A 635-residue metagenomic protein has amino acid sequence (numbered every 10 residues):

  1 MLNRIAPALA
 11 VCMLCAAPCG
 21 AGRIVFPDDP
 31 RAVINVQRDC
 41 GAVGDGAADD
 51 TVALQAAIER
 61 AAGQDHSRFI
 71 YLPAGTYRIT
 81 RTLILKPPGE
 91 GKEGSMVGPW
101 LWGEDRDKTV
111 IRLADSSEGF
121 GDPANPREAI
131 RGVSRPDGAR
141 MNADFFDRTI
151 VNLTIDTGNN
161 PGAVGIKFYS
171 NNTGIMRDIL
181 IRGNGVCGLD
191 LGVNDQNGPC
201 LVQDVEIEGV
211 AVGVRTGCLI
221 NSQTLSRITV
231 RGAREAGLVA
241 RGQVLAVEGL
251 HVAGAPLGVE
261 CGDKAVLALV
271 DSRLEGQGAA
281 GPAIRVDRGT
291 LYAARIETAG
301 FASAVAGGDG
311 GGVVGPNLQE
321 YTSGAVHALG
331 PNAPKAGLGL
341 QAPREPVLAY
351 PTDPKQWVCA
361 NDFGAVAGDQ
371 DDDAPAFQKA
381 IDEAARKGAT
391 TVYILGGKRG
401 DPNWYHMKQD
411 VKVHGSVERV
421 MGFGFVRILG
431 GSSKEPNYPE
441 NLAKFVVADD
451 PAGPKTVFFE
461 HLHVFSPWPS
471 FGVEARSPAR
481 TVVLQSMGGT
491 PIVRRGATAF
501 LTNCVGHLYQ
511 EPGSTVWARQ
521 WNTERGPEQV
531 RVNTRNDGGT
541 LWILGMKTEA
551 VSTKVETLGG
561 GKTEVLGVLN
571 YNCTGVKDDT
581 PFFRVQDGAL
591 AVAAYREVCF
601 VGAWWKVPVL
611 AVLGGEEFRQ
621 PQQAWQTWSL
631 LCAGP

Functional and structural regions predicted by a protein language model:
N3-P73, I79-G158, V164-G165, Y169 (+16 more regions): Extracellular "leader-to-stem" segments immediately downstream of a signal peptide or signal-anchor in secreted/lumenal
R182-N197, E208-A211, P491-V493, R525: Beta-propeller and closely related beta-pinwheel folds
V214, G237-L238: Sensory modules in modular signal-transduction proteins
R234, A475-V482, G488-L541: Eukaryote-skewed repeat-based solenoidal scaffolds used as protein-protein interaction platforms, primarily
V551-V555: Long, repeat-rich segments with strong aromatic
T557-G560, P581-F583: A structural signal for leucine-rich repeat
G560-G567: Short secondary-structure subsegments characteristic of cysteine-rich extracellular domains
